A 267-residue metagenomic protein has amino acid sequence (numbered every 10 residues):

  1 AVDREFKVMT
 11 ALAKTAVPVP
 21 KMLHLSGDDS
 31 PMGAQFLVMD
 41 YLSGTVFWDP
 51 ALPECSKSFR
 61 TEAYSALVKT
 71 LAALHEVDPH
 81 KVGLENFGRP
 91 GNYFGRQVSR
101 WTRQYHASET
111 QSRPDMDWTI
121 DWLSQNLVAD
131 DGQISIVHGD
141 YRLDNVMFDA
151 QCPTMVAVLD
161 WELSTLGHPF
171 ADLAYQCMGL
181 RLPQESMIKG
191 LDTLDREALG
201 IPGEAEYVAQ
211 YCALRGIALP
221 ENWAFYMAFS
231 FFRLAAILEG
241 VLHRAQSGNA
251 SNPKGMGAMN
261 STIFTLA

Functional and structural regions predicted by a protein language model:
A1-I136, D149-C152: ATP-binding pocket architecture of kinase catalytic cores
M39-D40, K69-A72, E76, S99 (+5 more regions): Generic alpha-helical structural context detector
W48-C55, P183-L199: Short, flexible, glycine-rich and Lys/Arg-enriched loop motifs at helix boundaries that contact anionic partners
A63-L67, S112-D115, D140, P169-D172 (+3 more regions): An acidic site on a long C-lobe helix of protein kinase domains
G88-R89, A218-S230: All-alpha amphipathic helical-bundle segments outside canonical DNA-binding/catalytic cores that form hydrophobic
A107, L191-P202, E206-A218, L234-A267: ATP/Mg2+ or Mg2+-diphosphate-binding catalytic cores that bind nucleotide phosphates or diphosphates via glycine-rich
I136-H138, L143: Catalytic-loop of the protein kinase fold
M147-M187: Catalytic activation segment of kinase domains across protein kinase-like and atypical kinase folds
